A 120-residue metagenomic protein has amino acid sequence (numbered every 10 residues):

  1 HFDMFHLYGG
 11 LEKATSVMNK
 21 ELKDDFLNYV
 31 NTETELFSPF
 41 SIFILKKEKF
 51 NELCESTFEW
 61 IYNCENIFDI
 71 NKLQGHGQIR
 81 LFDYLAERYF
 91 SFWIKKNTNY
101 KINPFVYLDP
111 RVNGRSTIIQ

Functional and structural regions predicted by a protein language model:
H1-Q120: ER/Golgi luminal nucleotide-sugar-dependent glycosyltransferases, focusing on the catalytic module
